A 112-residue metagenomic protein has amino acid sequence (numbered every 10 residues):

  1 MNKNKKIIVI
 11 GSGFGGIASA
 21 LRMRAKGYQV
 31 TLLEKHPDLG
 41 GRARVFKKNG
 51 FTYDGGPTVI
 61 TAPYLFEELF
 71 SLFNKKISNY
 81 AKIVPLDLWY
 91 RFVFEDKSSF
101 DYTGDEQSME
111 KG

Functional and structural regions predicted by a protein language model:
K5-L32: N-terminal Rossmann-like FAD-binding beta1-loop-alpha1 element of flavoenzymes
G13-A18, R42-A43, T52, P57-T58: Gly/Ser/Thr-rich beta-alpha loop segments that engage phosphate groups in nucleotides
R24-N49: Glycine-rich FAD pyrophosphate-binding loop
H36, Y64-L65: Glycine-/small-residue-rich beta->alpha transition segments that form the dinucleotide
F51-Y64, K76-G112: Dinucleotide-binding Rossmann-like beta1-alpha1 core, especially the glycine-rich loop that anchors the ADP
F70: Beta-rich carbohydrate-recognition and catalytic domains
